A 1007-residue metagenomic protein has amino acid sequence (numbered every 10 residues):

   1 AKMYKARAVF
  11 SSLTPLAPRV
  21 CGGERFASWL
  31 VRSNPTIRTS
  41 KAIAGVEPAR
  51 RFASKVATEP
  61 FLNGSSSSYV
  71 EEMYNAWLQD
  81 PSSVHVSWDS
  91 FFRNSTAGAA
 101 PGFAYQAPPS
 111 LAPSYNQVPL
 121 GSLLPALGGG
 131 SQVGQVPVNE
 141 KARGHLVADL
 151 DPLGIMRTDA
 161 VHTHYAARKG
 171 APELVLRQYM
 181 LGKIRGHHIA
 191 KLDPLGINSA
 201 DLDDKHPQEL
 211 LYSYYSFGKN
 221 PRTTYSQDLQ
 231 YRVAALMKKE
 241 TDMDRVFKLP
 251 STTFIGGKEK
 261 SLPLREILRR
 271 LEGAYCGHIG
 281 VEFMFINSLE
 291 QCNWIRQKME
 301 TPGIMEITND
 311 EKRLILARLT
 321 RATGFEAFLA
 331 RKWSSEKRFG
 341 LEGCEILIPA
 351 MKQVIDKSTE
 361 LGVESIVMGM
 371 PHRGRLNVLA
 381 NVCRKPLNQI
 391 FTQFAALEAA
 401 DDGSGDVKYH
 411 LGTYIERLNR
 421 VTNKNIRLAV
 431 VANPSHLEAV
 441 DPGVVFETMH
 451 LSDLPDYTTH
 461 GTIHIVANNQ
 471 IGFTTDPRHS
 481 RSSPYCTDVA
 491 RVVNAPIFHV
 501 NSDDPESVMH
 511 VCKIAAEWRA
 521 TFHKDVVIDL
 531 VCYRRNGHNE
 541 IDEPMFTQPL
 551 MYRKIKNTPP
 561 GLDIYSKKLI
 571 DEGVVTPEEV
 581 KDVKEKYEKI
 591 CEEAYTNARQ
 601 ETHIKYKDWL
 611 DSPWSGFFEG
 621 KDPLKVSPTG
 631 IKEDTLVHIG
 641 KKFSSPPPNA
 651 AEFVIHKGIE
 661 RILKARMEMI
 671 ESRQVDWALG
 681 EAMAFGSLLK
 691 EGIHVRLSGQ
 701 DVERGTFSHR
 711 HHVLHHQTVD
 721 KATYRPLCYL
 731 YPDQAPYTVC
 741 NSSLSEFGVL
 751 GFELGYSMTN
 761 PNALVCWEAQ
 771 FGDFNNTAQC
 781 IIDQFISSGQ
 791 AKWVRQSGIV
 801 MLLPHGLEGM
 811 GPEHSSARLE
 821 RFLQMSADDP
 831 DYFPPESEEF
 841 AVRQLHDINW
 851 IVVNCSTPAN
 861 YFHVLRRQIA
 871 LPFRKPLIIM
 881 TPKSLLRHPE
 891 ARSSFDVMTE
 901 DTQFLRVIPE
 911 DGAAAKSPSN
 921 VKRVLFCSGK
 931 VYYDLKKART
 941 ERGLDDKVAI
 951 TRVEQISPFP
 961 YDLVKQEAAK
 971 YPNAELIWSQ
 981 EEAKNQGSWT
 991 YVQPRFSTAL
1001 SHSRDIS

Functional and structural regions predicted by a protein language model:
Y4-P455, T459-I463, N468-S482, D488-V489 (+8 more regions): Conserved internal helical-beta-strand scaffold that buttresses enzyme catalytic cores
D488-N494, N760, E900, K936-T951 (+1 more regions): Short helix-loop-beta junction
P496, N501-T558, Y565-K581, D946-A949 (+2 more regions): Structured mid-domain segments that build the active-site/substrate or prosthetic-cofactor binding neighborhood
P505-S507, R534, D773-N775, I956-S957 (+1 more regions): Acidic, metal-coordinating catalytic cores used for nucleic-acid/nucleotide bond scission and strand-transfer chemistry
T576, E900-T951: Long hydrophobic segments that form regular secondary structure
T706, N775, M810, H888 (+3 more regions): Short active-site-adjacent structural elements
D733-V739, Y932, K937-N973: Generic long, charged, amphipathic alpha-helical segments
V964-S1007: C-terminal structured "cap/appendage" subdomains that terminate the fold
